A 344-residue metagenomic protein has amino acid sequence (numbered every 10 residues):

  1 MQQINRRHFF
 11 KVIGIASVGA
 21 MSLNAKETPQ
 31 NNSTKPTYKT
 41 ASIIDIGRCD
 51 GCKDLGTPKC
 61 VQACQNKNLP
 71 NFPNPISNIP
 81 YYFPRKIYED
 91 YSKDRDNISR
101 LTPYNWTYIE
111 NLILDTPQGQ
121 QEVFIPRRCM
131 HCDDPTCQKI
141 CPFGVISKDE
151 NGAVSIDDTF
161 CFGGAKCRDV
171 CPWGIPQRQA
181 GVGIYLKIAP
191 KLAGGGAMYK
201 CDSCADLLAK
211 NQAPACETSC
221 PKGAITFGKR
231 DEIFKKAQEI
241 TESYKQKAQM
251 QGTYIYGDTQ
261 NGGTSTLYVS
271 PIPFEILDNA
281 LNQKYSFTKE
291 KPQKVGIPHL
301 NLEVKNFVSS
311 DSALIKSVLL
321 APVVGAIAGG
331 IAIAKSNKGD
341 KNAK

Functional and structural regions predicted by a protein language model:
M1-K344: Non-ligating segments of multi-cofactor redox enzymes
